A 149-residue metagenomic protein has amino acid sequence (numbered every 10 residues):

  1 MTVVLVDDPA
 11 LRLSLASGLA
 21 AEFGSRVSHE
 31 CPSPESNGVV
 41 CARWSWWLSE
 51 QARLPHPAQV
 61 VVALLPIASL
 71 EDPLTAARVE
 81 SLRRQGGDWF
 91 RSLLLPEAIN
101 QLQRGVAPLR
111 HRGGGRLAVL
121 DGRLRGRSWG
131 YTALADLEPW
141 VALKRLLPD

Functional and structural regions predicted by a protein language model:
M1-L15: Conserved strand-helix element at the start of the C-terminal RecA-like helicase core
L11-L15, S49, S128: Phosphate- and divalent-cation-binding pockets in alpha/beta enzyme and binding domains that engage nucleotide-derived
R12-A20, L102: Short, highly selective alpha-helical patches that border small-molecule cofactor pockets in redox/cofactor-processing
S14-L15, F23-W47: Conserved motor-coupling elements within RecA-like helicase/translocase cores
F23, P55-H56, G113, A133-D136: Short, structured coil segments at secondary-structure junctions
V27-H29, A58-L64, W140-A142: Short hydrophobic/aromatic-enriched beta-strand-loop microsegments
H29, G126-D149: Short, low-complexity, polybasic intrinsically disordered segments
V40-R127: Conserved RecA-like P-loop NTPase helicase motor core
